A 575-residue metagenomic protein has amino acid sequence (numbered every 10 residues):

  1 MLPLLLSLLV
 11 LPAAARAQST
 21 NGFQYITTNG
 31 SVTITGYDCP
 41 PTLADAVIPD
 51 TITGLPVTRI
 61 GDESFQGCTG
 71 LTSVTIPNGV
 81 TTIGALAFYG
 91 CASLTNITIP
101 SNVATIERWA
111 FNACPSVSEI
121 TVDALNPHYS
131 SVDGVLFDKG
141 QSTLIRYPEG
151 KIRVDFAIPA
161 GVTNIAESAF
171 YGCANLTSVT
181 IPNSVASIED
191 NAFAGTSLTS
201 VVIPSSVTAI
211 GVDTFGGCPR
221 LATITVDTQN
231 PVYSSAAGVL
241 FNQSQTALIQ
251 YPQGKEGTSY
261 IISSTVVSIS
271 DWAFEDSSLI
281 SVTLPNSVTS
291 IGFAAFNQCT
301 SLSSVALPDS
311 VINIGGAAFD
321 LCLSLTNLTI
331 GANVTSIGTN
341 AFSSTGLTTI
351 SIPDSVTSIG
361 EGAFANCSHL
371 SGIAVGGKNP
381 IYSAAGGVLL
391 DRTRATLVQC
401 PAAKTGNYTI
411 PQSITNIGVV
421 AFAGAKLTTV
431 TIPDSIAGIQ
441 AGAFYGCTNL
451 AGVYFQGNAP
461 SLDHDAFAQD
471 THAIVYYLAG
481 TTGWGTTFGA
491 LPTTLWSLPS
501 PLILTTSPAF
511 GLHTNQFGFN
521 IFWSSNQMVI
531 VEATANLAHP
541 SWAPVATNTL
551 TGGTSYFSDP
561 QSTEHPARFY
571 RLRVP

Functional and structural regions predicted by a protein language model:
M1-P12: Bacterial N-terminal signal peptides
R16, N21, Y476-P575: Short, composition-biased motifs enriched in small/polar/acidic residues
G22-G30, P41-R59, T69-T82, C91-T105 (+17 more regions): Structural signature of tandem-repeat unit edges
T33, I145, I249, V398 (+3 more regions): General beta-strand recognition
D38-P41, T534: Long, amphipathic alpha-helical coiled-coil segments characteristic of histidine-phosphotransfer scaffolds
R108-W109, D213, Y260, N340 (+4 more regions): Short, T/G/N/S-enriched strand-turn elements that build extracellular solenoid repeat scaffolds
